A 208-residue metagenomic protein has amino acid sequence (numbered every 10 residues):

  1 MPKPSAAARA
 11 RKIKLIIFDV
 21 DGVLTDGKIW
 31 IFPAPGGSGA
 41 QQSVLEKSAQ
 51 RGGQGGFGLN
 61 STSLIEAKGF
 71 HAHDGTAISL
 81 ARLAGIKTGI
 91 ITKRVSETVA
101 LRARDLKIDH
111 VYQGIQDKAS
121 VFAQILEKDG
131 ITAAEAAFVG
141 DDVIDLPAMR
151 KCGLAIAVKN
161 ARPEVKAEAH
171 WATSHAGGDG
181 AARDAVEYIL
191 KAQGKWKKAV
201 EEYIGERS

Functional and structural regions predicted by a protein language model:
M1-A84: Active-site neighborhood of HAD-like aspartate-dependent phosphohydrolases
P4-A7, R102, G130, P163: A general structural signal for stabilizing positions within well-ordered secondary structure
I17, G85, K107, G130: Conserved functional loop/turn residues at catalytic and ligand-binding sites
D19-D21, G27, R94, D141 (+2 more regions): Fold-independent oxyanion-binding glycine-rich loops and adjacent beta-strand/coil segments at enzyme active sites
P35, L64, H71, H110 (+1 more regions): Mg2+-dependent phosphoryl-transfer enzymes with acidic/Ser/Thr/Gly-rich catalytic loops
T76-R102, Y112-Q113, M149: Substrate-recognition element of Asp-dependent hydrolases with the DxDx(T/V) motif
R94-V95, A103, Q116-D117, N160 (+1 more regions): Short beta->alpha linker loops
